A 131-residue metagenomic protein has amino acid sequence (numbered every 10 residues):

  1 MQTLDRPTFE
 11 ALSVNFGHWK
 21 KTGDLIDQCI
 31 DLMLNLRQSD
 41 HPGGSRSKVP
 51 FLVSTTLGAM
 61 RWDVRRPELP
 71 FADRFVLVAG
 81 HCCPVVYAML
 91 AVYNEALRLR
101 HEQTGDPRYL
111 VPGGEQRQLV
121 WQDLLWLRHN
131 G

Functional and structural regions predicted by a protein language model:
M1-K20: Non-catalytic, mobile gating and regulatory segments of ester bond hydrolases
A11, I30-L36, R46-G131: Cofactor-binding active-site loop characterized by glycine-rich and histidine/acidic residues
F16-I30, H41: Conserved N-terminal diphosphate/IPP-binding helix and adjacent helical/loop segment of trans-prenyltransferase domains
